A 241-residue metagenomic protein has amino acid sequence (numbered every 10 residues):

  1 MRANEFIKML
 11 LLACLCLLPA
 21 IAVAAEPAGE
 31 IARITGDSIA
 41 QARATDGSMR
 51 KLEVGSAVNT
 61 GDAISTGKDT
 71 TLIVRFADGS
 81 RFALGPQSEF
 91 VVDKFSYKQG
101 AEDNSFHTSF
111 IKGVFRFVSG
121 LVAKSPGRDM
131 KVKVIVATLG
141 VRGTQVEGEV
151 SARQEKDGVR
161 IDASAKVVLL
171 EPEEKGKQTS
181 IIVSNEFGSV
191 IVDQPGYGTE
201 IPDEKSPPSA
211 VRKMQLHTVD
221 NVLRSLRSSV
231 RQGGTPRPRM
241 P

Functional and structural regions predicted by a protein language model:
M1-P27, M49-E53, A77, G85 (+3 more regions): C-terminal interaction modules
A25-R43: Short N-terminal segments immediately surrounding and downstream of signal-peptide cleavage
G36, A77-D78: Residue-level recognition of beta-strand termini and adjacent short loop/turns
G36-I39, D69-L72, T144-V146: Generic short beta-strand segments
Q41-R43, R75, S184: A generic structural motif
A44-G61, S65-T71: N-terminal post-signal-peptidase region of extra-cytosolic proteins
I64, K68-I73, R81-V132, A137 (+3 more regions): Short, small-residue-rich packing micro-motifs
